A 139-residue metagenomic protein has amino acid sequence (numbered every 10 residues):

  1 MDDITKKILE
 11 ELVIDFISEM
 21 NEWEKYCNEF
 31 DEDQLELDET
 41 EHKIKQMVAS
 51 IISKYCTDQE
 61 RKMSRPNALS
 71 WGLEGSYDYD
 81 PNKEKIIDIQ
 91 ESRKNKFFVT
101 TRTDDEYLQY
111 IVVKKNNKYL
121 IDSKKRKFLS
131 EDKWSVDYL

Functional and structural regions predicted by a protein language model:
M1-R65: Core segments of small alpha/beta cavity-forming domains
F16, I86-I89, F97-V99, Y110-V112 (+1 more regions): Hydrophobic beta-strand residues in large extracellular and virion-surface proteins
Q46-D105: Surface-exposed, charged secondary-structure patches
Y107-Y138: Short beta-strand edge/turn micro-motifs at domain boundaries
